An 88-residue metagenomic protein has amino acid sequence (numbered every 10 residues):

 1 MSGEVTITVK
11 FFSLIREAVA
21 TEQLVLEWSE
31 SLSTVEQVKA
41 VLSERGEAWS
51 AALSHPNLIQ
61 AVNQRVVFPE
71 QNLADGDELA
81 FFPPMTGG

Functional and structural regions predicted by a protein language model:
M1-G87: Ubiquitin-like/PB1-type beta-grasp interaction modules and other compact soluble beta-rich domains
